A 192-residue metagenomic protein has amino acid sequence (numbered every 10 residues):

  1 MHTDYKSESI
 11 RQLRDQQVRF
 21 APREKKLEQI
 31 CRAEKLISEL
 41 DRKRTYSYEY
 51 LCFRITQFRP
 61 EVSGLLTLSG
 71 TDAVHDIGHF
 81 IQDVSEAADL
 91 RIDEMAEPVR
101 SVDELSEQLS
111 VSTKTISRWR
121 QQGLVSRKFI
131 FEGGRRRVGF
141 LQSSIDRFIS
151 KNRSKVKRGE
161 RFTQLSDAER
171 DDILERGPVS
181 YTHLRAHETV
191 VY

Functional and structural regions predicted by a protein language model:
H2-I10: Non-catalytic protein-protein interaction scaffold segments in large eukaryotic complex-forming proteins
L13-G64: A structured, charge-rich N-terminal accessory region that forms the first stable segment of a protein and links
R59-S85, R127-R153: Short helix-start
L66-T67, S144-I173, P178: A short, Lys/Arg-enriched interface patch at domain edges and termini
F80-A96: A detector for short, charged/polar N-terminal pre-domain segments
R91-W119: Polyanion-binding surface elements
S112-R136: Major-groove DNA-recognition helix of helix-turn-helix-type DNA-binding domains
T182-T189: Conserved small/polar residues in nucleotide/adenosyl-binding loops
